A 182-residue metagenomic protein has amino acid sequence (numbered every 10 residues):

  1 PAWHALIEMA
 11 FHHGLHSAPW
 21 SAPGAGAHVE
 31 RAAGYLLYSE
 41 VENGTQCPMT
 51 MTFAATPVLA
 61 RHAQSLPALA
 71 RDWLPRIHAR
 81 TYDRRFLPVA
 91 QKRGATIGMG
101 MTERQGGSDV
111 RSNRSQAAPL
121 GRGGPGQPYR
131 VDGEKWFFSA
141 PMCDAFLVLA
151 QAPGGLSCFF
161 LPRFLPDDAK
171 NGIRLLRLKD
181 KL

Functional and structural regions predicted by a protein language model:
P1-A25, N43: Extended, charge-enriched "interface" segments that sit outside catalytic cores
A22-A32, P128: Active-site-adjacent bridging/hinge elements
V29, Q46-P75: N-terminal leader/propeptide and maturation segments of large enzyme subunits in energy/redox metabolism and hydrolases
F53-V58, S65-L66, Q105-D109, F137-A140 (+2 more regions): Flexible loop/turn segments at secondary-structure boundaries
A55, M99, A117, V131-G133 (+1 more regions): Buried hydrophobic positions in well-ordered alpha/beta secondary-structure cores of metabolic enzymes
S65-S115, P119, G124-Q127: Internal maturation/activation junctions in enzymes
M101-Q105, G121, K135, A152 (+2 more regions): Short, flexible loop/turn elements at secondary-structure junctions
G126-I173: A short core secondary-structure module
